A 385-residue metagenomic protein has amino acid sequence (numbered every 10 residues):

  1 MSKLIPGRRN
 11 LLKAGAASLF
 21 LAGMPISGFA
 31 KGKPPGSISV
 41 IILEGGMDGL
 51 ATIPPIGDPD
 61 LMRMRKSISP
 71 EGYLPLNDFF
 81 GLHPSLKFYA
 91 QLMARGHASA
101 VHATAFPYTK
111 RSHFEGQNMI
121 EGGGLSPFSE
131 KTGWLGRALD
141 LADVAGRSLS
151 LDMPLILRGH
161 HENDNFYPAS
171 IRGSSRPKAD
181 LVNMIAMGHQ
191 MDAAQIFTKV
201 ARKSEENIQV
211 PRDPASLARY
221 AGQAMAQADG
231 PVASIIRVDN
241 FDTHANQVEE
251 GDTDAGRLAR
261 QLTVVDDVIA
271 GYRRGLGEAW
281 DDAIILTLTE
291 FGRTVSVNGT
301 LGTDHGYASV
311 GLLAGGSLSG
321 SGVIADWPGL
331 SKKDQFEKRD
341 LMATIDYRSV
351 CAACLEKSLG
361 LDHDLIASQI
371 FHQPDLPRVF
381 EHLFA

Functional and structural regions predicted by a protein language model:
S2-E278, S296, L313-A385: Feature for exported/extracytoplasmic and membrane-associated proteins, marking the mature portion
D48, L288-E290: Conserved acidic functional residues
P231-A233, L288, G306-S309: Active-site lining segments that contact anionic ligands and/or coordinate catalytic metals
Q247-E250, F291-A308: Short glycine/threonine-rich loop-to-helix capping motif typified by GTGT followed within a few residues by an Asp-Pro
